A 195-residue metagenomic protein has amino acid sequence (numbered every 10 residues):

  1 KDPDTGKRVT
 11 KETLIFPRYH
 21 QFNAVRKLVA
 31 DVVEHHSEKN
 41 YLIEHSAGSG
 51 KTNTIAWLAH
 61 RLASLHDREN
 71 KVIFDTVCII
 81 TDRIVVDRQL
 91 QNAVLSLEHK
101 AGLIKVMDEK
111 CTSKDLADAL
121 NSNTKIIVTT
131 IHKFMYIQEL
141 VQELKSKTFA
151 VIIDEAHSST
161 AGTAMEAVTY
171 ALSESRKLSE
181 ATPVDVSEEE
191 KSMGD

Functional and structural regions predicted by a protein language model:
K1-T76, V85-A101, S122, H132 (+3 more regions): ATP-dependent helicase/translocase motor core
S46-G48, D82-I84, I131, D154-A156 (+1 more regions): An acidic- and aromatic-residue-enriched active-site/binding cleft used to recognize and process polar
S64-D75, G102-M107, E174-G194: Flexible phosphate/Mg2+-sensing switch loops adjacent to catalytic phosphate-binding sites
D75, A93, S113-L116, Q138-L140 (+1 more regions): Short beta-alpha junctions and helix-cap segments that line functional grooves
I79, I127-T129, V151: Hydrophobic positions in the central parallel beta-sheet of the AAA+
T81-I84, V106-D115, I131-Y136: Conserved helicase motor
K110-I127, Q142-E143: Conserved motor-coupling elements within RecA-like helicase/translocase cores
M135-D195: Signature of the SF2 helicase/ATPase Hel1-core->accessory helical subdomain module
